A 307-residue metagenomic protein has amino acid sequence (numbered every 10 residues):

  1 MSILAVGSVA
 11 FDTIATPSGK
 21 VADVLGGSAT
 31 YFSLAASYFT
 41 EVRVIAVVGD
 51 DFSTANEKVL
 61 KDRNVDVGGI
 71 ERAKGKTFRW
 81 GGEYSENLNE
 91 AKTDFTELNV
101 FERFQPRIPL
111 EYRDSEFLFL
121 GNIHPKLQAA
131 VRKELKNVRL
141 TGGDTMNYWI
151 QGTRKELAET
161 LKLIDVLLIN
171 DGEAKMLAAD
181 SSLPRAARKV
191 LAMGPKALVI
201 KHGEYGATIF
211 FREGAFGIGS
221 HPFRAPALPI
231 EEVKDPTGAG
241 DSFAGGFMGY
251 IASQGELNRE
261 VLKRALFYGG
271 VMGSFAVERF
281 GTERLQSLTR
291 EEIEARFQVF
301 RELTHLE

Functional and structural regions predicted by a protein language model:
M1-L4: Extreme N-terminal starter segment of soluble prokaryotic enzymes
F11-D23, Y38-L120, K133-V138, E294-E307: Conserved N-terminal subdomain of the carbohydrate kinase-like
G27-S37, R132: Histidine-anchored nucleotide/phosphate-binding helix
S33-V42, Y250-A252: Alpha-helix C-terminal capping segments
L34, W80-E83, G206-F210: Short beta-strand scaffold segments in enzyme catalytic cores
A36, N170, G240: Short, conserved phosphate/pyrophosphate- and ester-handling motifs at nucleotide-, phospho-/glycolipid
F117-K189, K196, Y205-G206, R212: Conserved beta-alpha-beta core of the PfkB/ribokinase-like small-molecule kinase fold
P184-E307: Conserved phosphate-binding/catalytic region of the ribokinase-like
